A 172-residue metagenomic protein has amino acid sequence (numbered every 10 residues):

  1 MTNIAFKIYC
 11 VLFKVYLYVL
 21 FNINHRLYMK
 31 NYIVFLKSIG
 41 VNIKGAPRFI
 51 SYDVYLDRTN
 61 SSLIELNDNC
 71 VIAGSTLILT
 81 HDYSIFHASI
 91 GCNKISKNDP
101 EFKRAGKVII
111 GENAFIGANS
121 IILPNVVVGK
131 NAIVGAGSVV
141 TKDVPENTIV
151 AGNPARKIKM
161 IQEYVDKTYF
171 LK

Functional and structural regions predicted by a protein language model:
M1-V41, G45, N69, T76 (+3 more regions): Terminal amphipathic alpha-helical/low-complexity segments used for targeting or macromolecular assembly
S51-V127, N153-P154, M160-Q162: Flexible, glycine/small-residue-enriched loop-and-beta-strand segment within the central core of proteins
G74, A136, E146: Residues that flank catalytic or metal-binding motifs in active/ligand-binding sites
A118-I133, S138-K142: Beta-rich strand-turn-strand
I133, I149-A151: Short-chain dehydrogenase/reductase
E146-T148, R156: Glycine-centered loop/turn positions within well-structured domains that cap or flank conserved ligand/cofactor-binding
